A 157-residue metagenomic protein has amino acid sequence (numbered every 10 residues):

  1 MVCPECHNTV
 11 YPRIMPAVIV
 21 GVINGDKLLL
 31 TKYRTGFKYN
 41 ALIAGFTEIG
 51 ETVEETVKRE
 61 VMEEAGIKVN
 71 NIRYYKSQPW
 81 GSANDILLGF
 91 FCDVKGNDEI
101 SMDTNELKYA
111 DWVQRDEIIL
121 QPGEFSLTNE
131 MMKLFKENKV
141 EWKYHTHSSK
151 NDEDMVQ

Functional and structural regions predicted by a protein language model:
M1-G21: Cys/His-rich short segments
V2, L29, A41, G89-F91: Conserved beta-strand segments that form the floor/walls of ligand-binding pockets within enzyme and binding domains
A17-K32, F37-A44, E54, N71: Conserved active-site beta-strand-loop modules that form the wall/rim of enzyme catalytic pockets and either contain
V18, I86-L88, K108: Change "...and in nucleic-acid phosphodiester-cleaving endonucleases..." to "...and in nucleic-acid processing enzymes
I23, D93-K95, Q114: Solvent-exposed residues in well-ordered beta-strands and their adjoining turns, especially edge/terminal strands
F37-N40, S82, D103-Q157: Nudix hydrolase/Nudix homology domain
L42-K76, F90: The catalytic Nudix box helix
Q78-S101: Active-site-adjacent beta-strand/loop module that shapes the phosphate/pyrophosphate-binding cleft
